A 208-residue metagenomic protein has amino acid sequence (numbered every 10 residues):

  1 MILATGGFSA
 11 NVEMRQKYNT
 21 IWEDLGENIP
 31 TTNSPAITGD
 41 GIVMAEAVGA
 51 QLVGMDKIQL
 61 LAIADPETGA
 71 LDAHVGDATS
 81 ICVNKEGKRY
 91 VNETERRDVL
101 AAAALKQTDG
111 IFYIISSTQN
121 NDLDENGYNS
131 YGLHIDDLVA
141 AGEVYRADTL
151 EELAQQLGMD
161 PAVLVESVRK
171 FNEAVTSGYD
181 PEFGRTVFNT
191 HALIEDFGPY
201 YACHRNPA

Functional and structural regions predicted by a protein language model:
M1-I63: Glycine-rich loop(s) and the adjacent beta-strand/alpha-helix scaffold that form part
T5-S9, E46-G49, Q119, L157 (+2 more regions): Structural signal for hydrophobic packing residues in well-ordered secondary-structure cores of soluble enzyme domains
A10, Q16, T31, L60-I63 (+5 more regions): Generic structural "secondary-structure junction" signal
L25-N28, H134-D136, L164: A short, structure-level motif marking secondary-structure boundaries and short turns
T38, I42-M44, V48-M159: An anion/pyrophosphate-binding glycine-rich loop and adjacent beta-alpha core in soluble alpha-beta enzymes
V163-A208: A glycine-rich dinucleotide-binding beta-alpha-beta segment and adjacent secondary-structure elements that constitute
